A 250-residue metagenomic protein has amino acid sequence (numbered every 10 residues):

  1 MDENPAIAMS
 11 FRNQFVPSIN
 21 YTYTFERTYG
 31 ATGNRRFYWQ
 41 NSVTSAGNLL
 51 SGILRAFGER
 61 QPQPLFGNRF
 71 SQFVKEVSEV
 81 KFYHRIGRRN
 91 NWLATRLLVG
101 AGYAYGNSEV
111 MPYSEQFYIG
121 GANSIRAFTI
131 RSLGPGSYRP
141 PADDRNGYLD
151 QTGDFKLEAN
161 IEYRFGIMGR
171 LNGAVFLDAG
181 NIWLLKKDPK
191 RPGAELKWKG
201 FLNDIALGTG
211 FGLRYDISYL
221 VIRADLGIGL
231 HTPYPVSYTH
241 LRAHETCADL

Functional and structural regions predicted by a protein language model:
M1-F165, F176-A179, W183-K186, K190-P192 (+1 more regions): C-terminal outer-membrane beta-barrel translocator/porin domains of Gram-negative envelope proteins and their
G87-R89, I167-L171, S218-Y219: Short coil turns and loop connectors of transmembrane beta-barrels in diderm outer membranes and organellar homologs
M168, G180-L184, G229-P233: Short Gly/Pro-enriched loop/turn and capping motifs at secondary-structure junctions
P192-R223, G227-L230: C-terminal structured "cap/appendage" subdomains that terminate the fold
P235-V236, A248: Short, compositionally biased segments
T239-T246: Conserved small/polar residues in nucleotide/adenosyl-binding loops
